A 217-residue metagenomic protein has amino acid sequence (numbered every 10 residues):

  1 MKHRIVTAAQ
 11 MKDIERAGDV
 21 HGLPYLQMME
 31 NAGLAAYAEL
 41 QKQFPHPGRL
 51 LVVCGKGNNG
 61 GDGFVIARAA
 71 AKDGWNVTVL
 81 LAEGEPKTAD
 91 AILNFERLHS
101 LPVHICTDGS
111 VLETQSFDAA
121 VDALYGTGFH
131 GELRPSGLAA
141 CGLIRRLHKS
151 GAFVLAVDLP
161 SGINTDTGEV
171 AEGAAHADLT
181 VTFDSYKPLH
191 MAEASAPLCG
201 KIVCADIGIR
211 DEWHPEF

Functional and structural regions predicted by a protein language model:
M1-H46, R210-F217: Positively charged, low-complexity intrinsically disordered leader regions
K2-A9, F117-F217: YjeF_N-associated NAD(P)HX repair module
D13, L23-P24, G48, E113 (+3 more regions): Hydrophobic alpha-helical context, especially transmembrane and signal-peptide helices
E15-D19, L40, F44, P102 (+3 more regions): Structural signal for hydrophobic packing residues in well-ordered secondary-structure cores of soluble enzyme domains
P24, I105-D108, N164, R210: Short, solvent-exposed coil/turn linker segments
N31-L34, A38, R97, C141 (+2 more regions): Solvent-exposed, non-transmembrane amphipathic alpha-helical segments
Y37-G126, E132-V157: Nucleotide and nucleotide-moiety/phosphate-recognizing core
